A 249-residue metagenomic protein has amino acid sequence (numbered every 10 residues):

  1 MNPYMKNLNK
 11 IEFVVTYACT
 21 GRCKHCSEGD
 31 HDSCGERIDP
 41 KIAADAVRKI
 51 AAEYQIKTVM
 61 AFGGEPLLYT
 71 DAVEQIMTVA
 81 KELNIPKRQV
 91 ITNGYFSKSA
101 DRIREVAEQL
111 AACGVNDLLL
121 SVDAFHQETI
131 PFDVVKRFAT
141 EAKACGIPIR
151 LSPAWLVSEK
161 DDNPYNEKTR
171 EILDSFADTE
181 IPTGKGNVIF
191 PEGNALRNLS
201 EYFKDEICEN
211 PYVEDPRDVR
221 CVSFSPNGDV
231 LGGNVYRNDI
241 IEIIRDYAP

Functional and structural regions predicted by a protein language model:
M1-T92, S97-E105: Conserved alpha-helical substructure of the radical SAM core
K49-E53, A107-G114, F138-E141: Acidic (Asp/Glu)-rich catalytic clusters
T70-V73, I130-K136: Active-site-adjacent beta->alpha loops and helix N-cap segments on the catalytic face of soluble alpha/beta enzymes
M77, A107-E108, V135-T140, R170-L173: Short amphipathic alpha-helical segments and helix-helix/interface helices
K87-R88, D117, I149: Hydrophobic beta-strand scaffold residues
R104-H126, N163-F190: Structural recognition of alpha->loop->beta junctions
S121-T129, A139, K143-I172: Conserved strand-turn element in the central/C-terminal portion of the radical SAM core barrel that lines
G184-P249: Accessory C-terminal segments flanking Radical SAM cores
